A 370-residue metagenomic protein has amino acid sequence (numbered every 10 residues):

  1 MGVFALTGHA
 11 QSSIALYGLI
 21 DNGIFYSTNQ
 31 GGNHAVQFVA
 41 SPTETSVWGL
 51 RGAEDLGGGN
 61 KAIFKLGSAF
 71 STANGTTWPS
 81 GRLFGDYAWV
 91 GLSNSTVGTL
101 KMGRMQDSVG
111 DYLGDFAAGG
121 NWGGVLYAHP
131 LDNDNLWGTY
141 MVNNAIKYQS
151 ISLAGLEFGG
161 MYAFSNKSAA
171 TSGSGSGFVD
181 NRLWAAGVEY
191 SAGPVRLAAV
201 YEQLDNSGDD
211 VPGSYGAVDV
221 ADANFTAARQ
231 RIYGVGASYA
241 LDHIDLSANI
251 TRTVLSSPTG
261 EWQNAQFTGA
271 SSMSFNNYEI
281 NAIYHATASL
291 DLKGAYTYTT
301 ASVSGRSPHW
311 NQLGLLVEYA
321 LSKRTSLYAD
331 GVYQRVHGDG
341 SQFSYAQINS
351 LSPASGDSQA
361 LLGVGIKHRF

Functional and structural regions predicted by a protein language model:
F4-A10: Sec/Tat signal peptide C-region and signal peptidase I cleavage site
Q11-S27, A35-K167, D180-R182, V188-V200 (+1 more regions): Outer membrane beta-barrel
A15-Y17, K61-I63, T99-K101, E157-G159 (+7 more regions): Residue-level detector of the transmembrane beta-barrel scaffold of outer-membrane proteins
I24-G32, F70-T76, S108-Y112, N166-A170 (+5 more regions): Gram-negative outer-membrane beta-barrel proteins
N33-Q37, T76, D132-N133, A170-S174 (+4 more regions): Extracellular loop and loop/strand-boundary signature of outer-membrane beta-barrel proteins
G49-R51, W89-L92, K147-Q149, G187-E189 (+5 more regions): Outer-membrane beta-barrel architecture
V179, G187-G314, Y333-Q334: Detector for outer-membrane/organellar transmembrane beta-barrel domains, recognizing the amphipathic beta-strand
L321, G356-F370: Outer-membrane beta-barrel "beta-signal"
